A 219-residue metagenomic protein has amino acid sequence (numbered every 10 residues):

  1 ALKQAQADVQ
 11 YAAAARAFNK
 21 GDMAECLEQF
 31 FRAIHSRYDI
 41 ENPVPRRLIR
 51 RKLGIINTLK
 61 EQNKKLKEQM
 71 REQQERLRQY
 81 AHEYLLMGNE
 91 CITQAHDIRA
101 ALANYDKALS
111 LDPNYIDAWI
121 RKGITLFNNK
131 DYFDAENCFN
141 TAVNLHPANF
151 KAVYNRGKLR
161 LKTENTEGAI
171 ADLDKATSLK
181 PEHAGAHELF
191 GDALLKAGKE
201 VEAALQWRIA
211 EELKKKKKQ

Functional and structural regions predicted by a protein language model:
D8-E28, R32, Q79-L111: Alpha-helical segment of the N-proximal tetratricopeptide repeat
F18, I92-T93, I120, F127 (+3 more regions): Position-specific recognition of the canonical hydrophobic site in helix A of tetratricopeptide repeat
Q62-K67, T93-N104, N128-T141, T163-K175 (+1 more regions): Structural signature of tandem alpha-helical TPR/SEL1-like repeats, specifically the intra-repeat loop/turn
